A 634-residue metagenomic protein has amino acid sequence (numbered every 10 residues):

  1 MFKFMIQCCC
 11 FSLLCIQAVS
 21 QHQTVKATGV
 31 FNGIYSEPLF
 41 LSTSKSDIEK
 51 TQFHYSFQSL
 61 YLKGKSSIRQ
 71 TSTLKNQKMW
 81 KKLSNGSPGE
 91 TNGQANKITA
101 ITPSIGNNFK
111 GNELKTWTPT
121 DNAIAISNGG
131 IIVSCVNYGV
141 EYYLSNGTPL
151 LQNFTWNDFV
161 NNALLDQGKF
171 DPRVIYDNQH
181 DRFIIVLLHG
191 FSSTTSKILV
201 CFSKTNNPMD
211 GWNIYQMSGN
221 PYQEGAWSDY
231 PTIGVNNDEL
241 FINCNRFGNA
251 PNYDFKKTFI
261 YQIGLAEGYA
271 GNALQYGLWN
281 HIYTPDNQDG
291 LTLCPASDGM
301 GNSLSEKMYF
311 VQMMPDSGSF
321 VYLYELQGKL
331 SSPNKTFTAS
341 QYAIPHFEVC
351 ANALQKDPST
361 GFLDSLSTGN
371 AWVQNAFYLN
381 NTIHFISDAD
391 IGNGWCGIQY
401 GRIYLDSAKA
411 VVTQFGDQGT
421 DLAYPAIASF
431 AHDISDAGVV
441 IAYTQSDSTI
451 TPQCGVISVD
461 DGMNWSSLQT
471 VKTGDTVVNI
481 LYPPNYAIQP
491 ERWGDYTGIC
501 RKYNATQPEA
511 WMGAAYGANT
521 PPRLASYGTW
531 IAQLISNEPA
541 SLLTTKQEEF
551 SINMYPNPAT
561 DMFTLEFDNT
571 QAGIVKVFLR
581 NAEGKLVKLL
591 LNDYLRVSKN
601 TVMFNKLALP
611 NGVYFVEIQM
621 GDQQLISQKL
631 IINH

Functional and structural regions predicted by a protein language model:
M1-F2: N-terminal secretory signal peptides that target proteins for export/translocation
M5-C8, C15-V19, T545-Y555, A559-H634: C-terminal outer-membrane/trafficking sorting elements
Q7-C10, Y35, S56-Q58, Q70 (+4 more regions): Terminal low-complexity, poorly structured segments
C9-F11, I16, P295, A351: Secreted/luminal cysteine- and crosslink-motif detector
Q21-P539: C-terminal PAP-associated
